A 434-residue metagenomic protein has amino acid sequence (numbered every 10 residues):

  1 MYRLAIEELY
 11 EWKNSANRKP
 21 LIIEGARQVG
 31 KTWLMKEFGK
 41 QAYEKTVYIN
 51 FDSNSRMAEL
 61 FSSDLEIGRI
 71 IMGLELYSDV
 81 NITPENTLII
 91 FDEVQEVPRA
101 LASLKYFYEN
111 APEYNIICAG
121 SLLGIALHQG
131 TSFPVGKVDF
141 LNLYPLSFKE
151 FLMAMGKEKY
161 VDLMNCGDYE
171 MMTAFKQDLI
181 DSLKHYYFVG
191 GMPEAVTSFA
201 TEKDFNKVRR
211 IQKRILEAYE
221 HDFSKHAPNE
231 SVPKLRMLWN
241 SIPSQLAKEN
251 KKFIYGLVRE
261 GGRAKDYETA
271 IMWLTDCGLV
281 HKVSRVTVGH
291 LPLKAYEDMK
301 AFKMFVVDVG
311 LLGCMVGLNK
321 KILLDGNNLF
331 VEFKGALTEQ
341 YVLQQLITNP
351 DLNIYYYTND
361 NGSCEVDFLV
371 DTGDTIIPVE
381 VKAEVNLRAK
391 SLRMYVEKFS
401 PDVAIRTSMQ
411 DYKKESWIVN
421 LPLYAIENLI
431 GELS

Functional and structural regions predicted by a protein language model:
Y2-A16: Pre-Walker A adenine-sensing motif
K31: Conserved lysine of the Walker
L34, F38: Hydrophobic positions on the alpha1 helix immediately C-terminal to the Walker A/P-loop
N54-P84: Short glycine-rich substrate-engagement loop in P-loop NTPases that contacts/grips substrate
I90, N115-S121, N142: Structural recognition of the conserved hydrophobic beta-strand(s) that form the central parallel beta-sheet of P-loop
H128-A247: Interdomain motor-coupling "hinge/lid" segment immediately C-terminal to the ATP-binding subdomain of NTP-driven enzymes
M192, T197-E365, L369-D371: Accessory nucleic acid-recognition modules appended to NTPase machines
L346, V366-V385, A404: Conserved catalytic cores of phosphodiester-cleaving nucleases, focusing on short active-site segments
